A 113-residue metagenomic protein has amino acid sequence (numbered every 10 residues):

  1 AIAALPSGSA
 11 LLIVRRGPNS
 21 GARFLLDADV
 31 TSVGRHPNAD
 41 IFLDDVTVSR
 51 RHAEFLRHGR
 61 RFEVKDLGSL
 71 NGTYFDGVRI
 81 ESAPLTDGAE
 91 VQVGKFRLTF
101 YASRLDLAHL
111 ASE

Functional and structural regions predicted by a protein language model:
A1-L43, L105-E113: Intrinsically disordered, low-complexity acidic Ser/Thr-rich regulatory segments
A22-R97, A102: Forkhead-associated
